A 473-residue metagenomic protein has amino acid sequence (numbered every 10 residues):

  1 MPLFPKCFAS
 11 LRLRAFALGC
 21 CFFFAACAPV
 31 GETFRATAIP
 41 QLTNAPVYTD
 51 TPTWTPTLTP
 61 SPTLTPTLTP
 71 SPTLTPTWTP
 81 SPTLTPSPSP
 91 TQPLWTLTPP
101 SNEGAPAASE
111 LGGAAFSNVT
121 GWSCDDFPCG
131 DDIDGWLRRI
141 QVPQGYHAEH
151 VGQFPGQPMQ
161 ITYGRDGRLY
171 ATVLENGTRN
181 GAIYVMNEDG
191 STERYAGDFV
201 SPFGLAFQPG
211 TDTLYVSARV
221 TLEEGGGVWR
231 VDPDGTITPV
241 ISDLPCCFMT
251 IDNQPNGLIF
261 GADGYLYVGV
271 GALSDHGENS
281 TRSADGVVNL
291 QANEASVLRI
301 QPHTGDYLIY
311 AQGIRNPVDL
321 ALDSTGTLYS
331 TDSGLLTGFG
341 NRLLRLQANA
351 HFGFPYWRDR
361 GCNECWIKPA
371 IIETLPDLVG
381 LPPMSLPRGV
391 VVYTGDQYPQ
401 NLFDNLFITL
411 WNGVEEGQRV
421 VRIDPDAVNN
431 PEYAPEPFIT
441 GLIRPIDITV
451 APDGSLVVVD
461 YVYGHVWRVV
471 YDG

Functional and structural regions predicted by a protein language model:
C27-N118: Ser/Thr-rich, Proline-interspersed low-complexity disordered segments
P99-Q144, A272-L308, R315-N316, L320-E436 (+3 more regions): Beta-propeller domain segments
V151-P155, R194-F199, I241-T250, I309-G313 (+2 more regions): Surface loop/turn motifs at the tips and blade-to-blade linkers of beta-strand repeat domains
I161, L205, L258, P317-L320 (+2 more regions): Hydrophobic core register within WD40 beta-propeller blades
D166-G167, G210-D212, D263-G264, T325-G326 (+2 more regions): Short coil/turn segments that connect the beta-strands within blades of beta-propeller domains
Y170-T172, Y215-S217, Y267-G269, S330-T331 (+2 more regions): Residue position within the beta-strands of beta-propeller blades
G181-G210, L214: Blade-loop segments of beta-propeller domains
S201-P202, L222-F260: Asp-box/WD-like beta-propeller blade repeats and closely related beta-sheet repeat scaffolds
